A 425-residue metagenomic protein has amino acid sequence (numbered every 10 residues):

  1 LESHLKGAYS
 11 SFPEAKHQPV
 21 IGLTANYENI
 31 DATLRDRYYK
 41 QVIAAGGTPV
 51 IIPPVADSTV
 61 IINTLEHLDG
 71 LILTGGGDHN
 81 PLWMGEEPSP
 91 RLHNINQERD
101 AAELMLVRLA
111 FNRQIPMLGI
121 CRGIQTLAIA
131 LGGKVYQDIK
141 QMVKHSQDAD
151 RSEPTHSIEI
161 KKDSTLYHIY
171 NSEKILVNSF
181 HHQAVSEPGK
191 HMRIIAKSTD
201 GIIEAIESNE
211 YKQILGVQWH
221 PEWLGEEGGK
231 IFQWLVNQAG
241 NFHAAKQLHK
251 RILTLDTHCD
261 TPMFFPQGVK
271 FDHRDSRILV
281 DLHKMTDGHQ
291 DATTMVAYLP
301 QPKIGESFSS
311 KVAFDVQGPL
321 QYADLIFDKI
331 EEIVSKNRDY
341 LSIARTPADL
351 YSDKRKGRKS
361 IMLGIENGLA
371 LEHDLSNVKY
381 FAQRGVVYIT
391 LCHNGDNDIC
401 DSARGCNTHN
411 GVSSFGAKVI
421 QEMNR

Functional and structural regions predicted by a protein language model:
L1-I120, I129, Y136, K140-I169 (+5 more regions): N-terminal beta1-alpha1 cap of cysteine-dependent amidohydrolase-like domains
V55-T59, S179, I278-L279, L375: Structural motif corresponding to alpha-helix initiation and N-cap regions
S179-Q183, G216-P221, T254-T261: Histidine-centered catalytic micro-motifs
H191, N209-I214, K354-R358: Beta-strand-turn-beta hairpins that frame and shape the catalytic cleft of phosphate-ester-processing enzymes
A244-T408: N-terminal hydrophobic targeting/anchoring segments and the immediately downstream early-domain regions of hydrolases
T408-R425: Alpha-helix-loop-beta-strand connector modules within alpha/beta enzyme cores
